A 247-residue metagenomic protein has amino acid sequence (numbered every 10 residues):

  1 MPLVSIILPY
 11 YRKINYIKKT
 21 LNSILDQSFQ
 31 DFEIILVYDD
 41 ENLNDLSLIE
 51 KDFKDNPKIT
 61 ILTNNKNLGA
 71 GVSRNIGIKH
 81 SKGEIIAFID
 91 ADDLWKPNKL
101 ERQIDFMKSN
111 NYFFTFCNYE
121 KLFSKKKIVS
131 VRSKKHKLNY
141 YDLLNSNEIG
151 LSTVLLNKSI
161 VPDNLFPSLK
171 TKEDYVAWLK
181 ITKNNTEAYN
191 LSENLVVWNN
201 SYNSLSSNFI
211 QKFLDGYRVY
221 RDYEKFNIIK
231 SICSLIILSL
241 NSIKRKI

Functional and structural regions predicted by a protein language model:
P2-S5, S23, E33, V176: Cell-envelope/extracellular polymer assembly enzymes that use nucleotide-activated donors
Y10-D26: Short, well-formed alpha-helical segments that are part of the catalytic scaffolds of diverse glycosyltransferases
L21-T63: Acidic donor-binding segment of Leloir-type glycosyltransferases
N64-S81: Glycine-rich, basic loop-to-helix element that forms the pyrophosphate-binding segment of sugar-nucleotide handling
I86: Short aromatic/hydrophobic "clamp" motif used to bind/position activated sugar donors
D90-L94, N118: The conserved acidic donor/metal-binding loop of glycosyltransferases
N98-V129: Conserved donor NDP-sugar-binding/catalytic core segment of glycosyltransferases
K137-Q211, V219: Conserved nucleotide-sugar donor-binding catalytic segment
